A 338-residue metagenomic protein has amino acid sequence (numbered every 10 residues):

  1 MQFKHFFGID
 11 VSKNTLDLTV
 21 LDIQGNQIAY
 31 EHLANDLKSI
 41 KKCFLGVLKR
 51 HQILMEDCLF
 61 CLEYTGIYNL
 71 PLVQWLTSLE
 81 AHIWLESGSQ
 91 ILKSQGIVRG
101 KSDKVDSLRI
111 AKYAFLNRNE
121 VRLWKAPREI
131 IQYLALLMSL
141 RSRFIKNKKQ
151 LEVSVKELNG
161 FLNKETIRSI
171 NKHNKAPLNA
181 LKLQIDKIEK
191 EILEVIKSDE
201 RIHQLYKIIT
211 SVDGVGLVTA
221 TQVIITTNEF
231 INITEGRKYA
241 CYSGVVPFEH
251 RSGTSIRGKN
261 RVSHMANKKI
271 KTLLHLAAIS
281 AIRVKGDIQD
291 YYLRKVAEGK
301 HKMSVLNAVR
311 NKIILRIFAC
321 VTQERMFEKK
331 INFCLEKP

Functional and structural regions predicted by a protein language model:
Q2-D22, I110: Gly/Thr-rich phosphate-binding beta-strand-loop-beta motif of the actin/hexokinase/Hsp70
I23-K42: Glycine-rich phosphate-binding "P-loop"
S39-D57: Short, basic/hydrophobic alpha-helical segments
E56-T65: Short glycine-rich phosphate-binding loop at a beta-alpha junction
Q74, W84-I208: Long, charge-rich intrinsically disordered scaffolds of nucleic-acid metabolism proteins
R122-A135, T166, G258-R261, D290-N307: Short, solvent-exposed helix-loop connector elements
S211, L217, T221-E298, K302 (+1 more regions): Phosphate-backbone recognition surface of nucleic-acid-processing proteins
G286-P338: Acidic, carboxylate-rich catalytic segments that either coordinate divalent cations
